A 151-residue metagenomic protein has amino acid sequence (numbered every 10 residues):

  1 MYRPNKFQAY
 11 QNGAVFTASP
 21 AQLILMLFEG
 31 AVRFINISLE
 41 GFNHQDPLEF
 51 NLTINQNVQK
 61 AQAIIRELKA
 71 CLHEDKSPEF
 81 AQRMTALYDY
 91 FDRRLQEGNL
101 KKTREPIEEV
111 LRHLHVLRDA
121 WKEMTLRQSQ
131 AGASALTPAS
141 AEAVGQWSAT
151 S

Functional and structural regions predicted by a protein language model:
M1-Q11: Acidic, low-complexity proline/glycine-rich segments
L27-I37, N57-E67, L87-Y90, R94 (+1 more regions): Amphipathic, well-ordered alpha-helical segments in soluble domains
F42-L68: Alpha-helical segments in soluble extracytoplasmic regions
Q45-E49, G98-E105: Short helix-adjacent coil turns
L52-N55, A81-T85, I107-R112: Short, charged, amphipathic alpha-helical segments
E67-Q82: Short, solvent-exposed, charged loop/turn and helix-capping segments that join or cap alpha-helices on peripheral
R104-S151: Preference for long, well-ordered alpha-helical segments
